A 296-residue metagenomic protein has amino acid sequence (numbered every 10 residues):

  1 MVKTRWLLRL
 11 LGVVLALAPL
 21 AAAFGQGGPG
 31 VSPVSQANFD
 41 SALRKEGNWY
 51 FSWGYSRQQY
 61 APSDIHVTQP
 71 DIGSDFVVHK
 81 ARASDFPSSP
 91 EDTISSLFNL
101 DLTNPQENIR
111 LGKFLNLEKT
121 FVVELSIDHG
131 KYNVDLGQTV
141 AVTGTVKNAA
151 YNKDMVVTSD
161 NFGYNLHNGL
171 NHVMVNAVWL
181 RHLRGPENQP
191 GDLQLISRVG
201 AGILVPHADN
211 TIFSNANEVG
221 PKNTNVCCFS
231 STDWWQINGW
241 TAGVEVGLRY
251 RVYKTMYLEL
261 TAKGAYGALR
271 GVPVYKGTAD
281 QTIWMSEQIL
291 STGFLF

Functional and structural regions predicted by a protein language model:
M1-L11: Bacterial N-terminal signal peptides that target proteins for export
L10-P19: Bacterial N-terminal signal peptides
G25-L115, I289, G293-L295: Short glycine/proline- and aromatic-enriched beta-strand/turn motifs that initiate or cap beta-hairpins
V34-G47, N116-F121, H182-L195, V252-L258: Short loop/turn motifs that connect adjacent beta-strands in outer-membrane beta-barrel proteins
L43-G47, D101-P105, L117, G169 (+3 more regions): Solvent-exposed loop and beta-edge segments used for protein-protein assembly and interaction
W53, I109-K113, V173-R181, V199-I203 (+5 more regions): Residues on the lipid-exposed face of transmembrane beta-strands in outer-membrane beta-barrel proteins
D64-L102, G130-H172, L204-G239, G267-E287: Extracellular/periplasm-exposed beta-strand and loop segments of Gram-negative cell-envelope proteins, dominated by
V122-D128: Beta-strand acidic-aromatic groove motif in beta-rich domains, primarily in extracellular
